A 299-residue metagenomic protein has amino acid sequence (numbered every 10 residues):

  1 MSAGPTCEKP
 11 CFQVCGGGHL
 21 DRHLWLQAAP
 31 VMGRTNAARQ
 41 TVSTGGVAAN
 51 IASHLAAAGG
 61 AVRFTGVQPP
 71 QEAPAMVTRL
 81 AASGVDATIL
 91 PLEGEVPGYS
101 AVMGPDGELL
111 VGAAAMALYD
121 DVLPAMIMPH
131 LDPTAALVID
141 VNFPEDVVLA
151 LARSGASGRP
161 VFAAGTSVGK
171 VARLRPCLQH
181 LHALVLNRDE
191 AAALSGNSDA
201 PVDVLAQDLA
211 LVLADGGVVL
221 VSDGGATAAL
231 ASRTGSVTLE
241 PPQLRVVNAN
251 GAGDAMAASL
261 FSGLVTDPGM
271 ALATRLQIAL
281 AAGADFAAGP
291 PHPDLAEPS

Functional and structural regions predicted by a protein language model:
M1-T65, P74-A75, E240, V246: Glycine-rich phosphate/adenosyl-contacting loop at the front of the ribokinase-like
S2-P10, A28, T78-S83, A87 (+2 more regions): Charged C-terminal helix
T41, T65-P70, D86-P97, A164 (+2 more regions): Beta-strand->loop->alpha-helix junctions that form or flank phosphate-binding loops in nucleotide-handling enzymes
A56-A57, A156, V265: Gly/Ala-rich phosphate-binding loop of Rossmann-like dinucleotide-binding domains, activating on the conserved
Y99-V141: Conserved phosphate-binding/catalytic loop of the ribokinase/pfkB sugar-kinase fold
A136-V204, A226-T227: Conserved beta-alpha-beta core of the PfkB/ribokinase-like small-molecule kinase fold
A183-V185, E190, L205-P241: Conserved phosphate-donor
D215-V218, E240-S299: Conserved post-catalytic alpha-helical subdomain immediately downstream of the catalytic base and nucleotide-binding
